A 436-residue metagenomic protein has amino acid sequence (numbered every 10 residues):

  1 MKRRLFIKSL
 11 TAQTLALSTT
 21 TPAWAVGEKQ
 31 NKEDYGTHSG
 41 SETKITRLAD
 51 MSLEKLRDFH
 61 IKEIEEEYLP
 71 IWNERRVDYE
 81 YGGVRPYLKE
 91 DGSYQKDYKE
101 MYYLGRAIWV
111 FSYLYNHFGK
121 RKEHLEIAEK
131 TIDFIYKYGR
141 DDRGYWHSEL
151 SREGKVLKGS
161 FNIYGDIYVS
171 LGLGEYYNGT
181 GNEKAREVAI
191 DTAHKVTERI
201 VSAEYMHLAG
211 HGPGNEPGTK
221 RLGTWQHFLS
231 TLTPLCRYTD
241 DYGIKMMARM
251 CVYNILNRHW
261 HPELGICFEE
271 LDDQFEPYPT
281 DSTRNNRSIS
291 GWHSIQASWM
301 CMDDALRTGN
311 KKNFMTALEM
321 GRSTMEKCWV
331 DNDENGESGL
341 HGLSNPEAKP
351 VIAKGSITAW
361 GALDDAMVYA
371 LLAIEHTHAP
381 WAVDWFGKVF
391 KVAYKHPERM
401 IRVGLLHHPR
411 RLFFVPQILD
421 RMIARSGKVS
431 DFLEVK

Functional and structural regions predicted by a protein language model:
L5-V26: N-terminal export signals
A25-K436: Glycan-recognition and catalytic cores of secretory/periplasmic carbohydrate-active enzymes
